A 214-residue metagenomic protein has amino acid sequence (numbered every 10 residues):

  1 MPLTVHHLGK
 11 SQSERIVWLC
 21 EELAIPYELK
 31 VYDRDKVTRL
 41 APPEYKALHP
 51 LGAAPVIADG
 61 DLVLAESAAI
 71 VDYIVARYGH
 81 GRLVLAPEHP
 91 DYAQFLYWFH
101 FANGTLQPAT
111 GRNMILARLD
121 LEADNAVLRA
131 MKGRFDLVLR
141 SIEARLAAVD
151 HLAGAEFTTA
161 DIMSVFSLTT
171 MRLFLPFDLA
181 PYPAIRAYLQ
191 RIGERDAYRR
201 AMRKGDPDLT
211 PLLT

Functional and structural regions predicted by a protein language model:
M1-R129: GST-like domain detector, emphasizing the conserved glutathione-binding G-site in the N-terminal thioredoxin-like
R34-D35, F157, P207-D208: Positions that flank functional sites
A69, A184, A197: Residue-level recognition of oxygen-bearing side chains
V75, S167-L168, M202: Active-site-flanking alpha-helical
F99-E194: GST-like fold's C-terminal all-alpha helical module
R195-D196, A201: A late-sequence structural motif
G205-T214: Acidic/histidine-enriched, glycine/proline-rich intrinsically disordered or flexible terminal extensions
